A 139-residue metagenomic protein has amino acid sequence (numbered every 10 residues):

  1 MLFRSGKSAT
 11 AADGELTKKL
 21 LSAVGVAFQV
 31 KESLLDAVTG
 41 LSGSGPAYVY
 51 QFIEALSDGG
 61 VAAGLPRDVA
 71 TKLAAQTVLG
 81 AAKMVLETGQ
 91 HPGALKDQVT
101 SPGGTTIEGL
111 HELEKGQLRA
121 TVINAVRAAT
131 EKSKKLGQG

Functional and structural regions predicted by a protein language model:
M1-L2, A129: Polar low-complexity intrinsically disordered regions
F3-A37, Y50-E87: Internal alpha-helical scaffold of NAD(P)-dependent oxidoreductase catalytic cores
S42: Phosphate/pyrophosphate- and phosphate-bearing ligand-binding catalytic cores of soluble enzymes
G45: Aromatic-residue-lined binding/catalytic grooves and analogous aromatic/hydrophobic interfacial grooves in multimeric
A75-G139: NAD(P)-dependent Rossmann-like dehydrogenase/reductase catalytic/cofactor-binding core
